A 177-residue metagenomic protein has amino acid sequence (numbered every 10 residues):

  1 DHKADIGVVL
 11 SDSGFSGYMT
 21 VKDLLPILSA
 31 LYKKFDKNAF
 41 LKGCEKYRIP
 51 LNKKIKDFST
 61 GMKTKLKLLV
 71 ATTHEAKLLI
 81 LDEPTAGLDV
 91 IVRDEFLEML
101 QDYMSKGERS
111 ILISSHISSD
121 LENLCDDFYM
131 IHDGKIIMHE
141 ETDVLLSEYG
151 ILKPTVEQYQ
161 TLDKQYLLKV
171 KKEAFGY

Functional and structural regions predicted by a protein language model:
D1-L112, H116-S119, N123-H132: ABC transporter nucleotide-binding domains
L97-Y177: ABC transporter nucleotide-binding domain
